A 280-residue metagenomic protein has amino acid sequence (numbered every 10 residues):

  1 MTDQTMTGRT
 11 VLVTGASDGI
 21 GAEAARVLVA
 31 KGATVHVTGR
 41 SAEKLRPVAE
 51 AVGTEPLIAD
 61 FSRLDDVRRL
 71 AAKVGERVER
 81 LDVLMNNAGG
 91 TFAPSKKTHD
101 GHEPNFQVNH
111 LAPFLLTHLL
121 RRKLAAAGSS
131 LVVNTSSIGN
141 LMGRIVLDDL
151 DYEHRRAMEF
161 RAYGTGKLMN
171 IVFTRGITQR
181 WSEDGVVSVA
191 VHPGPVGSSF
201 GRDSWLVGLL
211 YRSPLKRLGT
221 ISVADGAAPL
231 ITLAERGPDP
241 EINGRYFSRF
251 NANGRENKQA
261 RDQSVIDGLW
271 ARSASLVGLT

Functional and structural regions predicted by a protein language model:
M1-S199, L276-T280: Rossmann-fold NAD(P)H-dependent dehydrogenase/reductase core
P47, V207-G208, F247-F250: A short glycine/small-residue-enriched secondary-structure motif
G139, A252-K258: Short, mixed-charge aromatic SLiMs
L150, G197-K216: A glycine/serine/threonine-rich, flexible loop-to-helix segment that serves as the NAD(P) cofactor-binding "lid"
R155, E159, R212-K216, G254-E256: A short, mixed-charge helix-start or loop-turn motif at secondary-structure junctions
G166, A190, P214-G254, Q263-A271: C-terminal helical subdomain
S182, W205, E235-P238: Hydrophobic alpha-helix feature that most strongly marks membrane-spanning transmembrane helices and their immediate
R202, K258-A260: Short glycine/threonine-rich loop-to-helix capping motif typified by GTGT followed within a few residues by an Asp-Pro
